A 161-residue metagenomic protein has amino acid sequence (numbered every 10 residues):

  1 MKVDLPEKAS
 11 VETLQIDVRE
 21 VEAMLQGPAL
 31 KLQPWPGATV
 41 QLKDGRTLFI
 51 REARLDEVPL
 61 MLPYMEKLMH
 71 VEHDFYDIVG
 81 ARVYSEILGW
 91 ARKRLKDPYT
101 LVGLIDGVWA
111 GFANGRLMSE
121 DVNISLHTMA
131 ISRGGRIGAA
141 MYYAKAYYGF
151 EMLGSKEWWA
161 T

Functional and structural regions predicted by a protein language model:
K2-D56: Conserved N-terminal entry element of GNAT/NAT acetyltransferase domains
R46, L126, K156-W158: Short amphipathic alpha-helical segments
E52-L55, M65-V122, T128-A130: A conserved beta-strand-loop-helix scaffold within acyl/acetyltransferase catalytic domains
E57-V58, Y142, A146, W158: Compact recognition or signaling/catalytic modules
M61-M69, K145, G149: Hydrophobic alpha-helical core bundles mediating ligand binding, dimerization, or RNAP-core interactions
G135-F150: Conserved acetyl-CoA-binding loop-helix of GNAT-fold acetyltransferases
G149-T161: Conserved GNAT acetyl-CoA-binding A-motif
